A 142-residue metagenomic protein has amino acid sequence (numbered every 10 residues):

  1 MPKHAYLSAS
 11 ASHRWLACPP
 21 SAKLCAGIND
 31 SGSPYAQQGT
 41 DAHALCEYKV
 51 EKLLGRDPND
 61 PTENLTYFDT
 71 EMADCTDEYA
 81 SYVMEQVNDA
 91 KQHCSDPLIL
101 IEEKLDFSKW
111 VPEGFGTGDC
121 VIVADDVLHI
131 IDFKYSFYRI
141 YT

Functional and structural regions predicted by a protein language model:
M1-A5, S108-V111: Short, mixed-charge, low-aromatic patches
P2-A5, A9, H13-W15, D77-E85 (+1 more regions): Short, charge-rich amphipathic segments
K3-L54: Nuclease catalytic cores
A5-A9, F68-T76, Y141: General structural signal for secondary-structure boundaries
C25, V50, V83, V87 (+3 more regions): Extended aliphatic helical segments
C25-N29, G55-N59, V111-G114, Y141: Generic detector of ordered, mature protein regions
G32, Q37, D41-K109: A non-catalytic, helix-rich entry segment at domain boundaries
Q37, D41, D96-T142: Mg2+/Mn2+-dependent nuclease catalytic core
